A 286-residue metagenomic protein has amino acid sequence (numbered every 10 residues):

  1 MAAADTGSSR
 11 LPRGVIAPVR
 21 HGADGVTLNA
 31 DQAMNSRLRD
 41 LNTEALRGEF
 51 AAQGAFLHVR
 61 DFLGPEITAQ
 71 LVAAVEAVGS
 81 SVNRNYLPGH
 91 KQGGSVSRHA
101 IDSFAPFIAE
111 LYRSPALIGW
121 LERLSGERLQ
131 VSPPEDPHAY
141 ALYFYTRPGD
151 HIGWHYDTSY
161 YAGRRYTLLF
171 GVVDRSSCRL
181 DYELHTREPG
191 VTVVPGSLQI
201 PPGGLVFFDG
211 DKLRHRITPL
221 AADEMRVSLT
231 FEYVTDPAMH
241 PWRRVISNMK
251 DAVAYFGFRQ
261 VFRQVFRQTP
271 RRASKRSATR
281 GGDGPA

Functional and structural regions predicted by a protein language model:
R10, G25-S125: Non-heme Fe(II)/2-oxoglutarate
P12-L41, R179-A286: Conserved double-stranded beta-helix
L87, P137, T218-P219: Sparse recognition of residues in long alpha-helices and their boundaries
Q92-S97, L142-Y143, K250-A254: Amphipathic alpha-helical surface "interface" segments used for docking/oligomerization or membrane association within
A109, E122-K212, E224-S228, T235-R243: Catalytic core of non-heme Fe(II) oxygenases with the double-stranded beta-helix
